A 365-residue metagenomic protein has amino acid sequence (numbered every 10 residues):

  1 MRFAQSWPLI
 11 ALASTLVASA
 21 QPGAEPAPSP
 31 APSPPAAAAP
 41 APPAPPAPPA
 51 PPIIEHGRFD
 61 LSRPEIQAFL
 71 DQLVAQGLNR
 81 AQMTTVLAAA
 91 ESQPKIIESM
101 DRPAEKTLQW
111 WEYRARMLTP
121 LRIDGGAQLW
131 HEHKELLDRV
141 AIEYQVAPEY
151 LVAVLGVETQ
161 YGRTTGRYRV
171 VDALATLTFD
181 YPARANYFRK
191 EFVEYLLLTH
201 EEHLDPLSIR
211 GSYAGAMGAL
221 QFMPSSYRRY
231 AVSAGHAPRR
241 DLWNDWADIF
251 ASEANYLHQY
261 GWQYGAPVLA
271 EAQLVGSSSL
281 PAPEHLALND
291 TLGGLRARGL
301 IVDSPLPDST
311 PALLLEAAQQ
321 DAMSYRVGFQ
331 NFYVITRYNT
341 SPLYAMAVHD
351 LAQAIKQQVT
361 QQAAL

Functional and structural regions predicted by a protein language model:
M1-P22: Sec-dependent N-terminal signal peptides
L16-P64, R80-T84, T360-L365: Compositionally biased, proline/threonine/alanine/serine-rich low-complexity intrinsically disordered stretches
P48-D71, G77-H131: N-terminal export signals and maturation junctions of secreted/periplasmic proteins
L70-V74, D138, A254, Y333: Amphipathic alpha-helical segments within well-ordered protein domains
L78-L87, A147-A153, P206-G211, P238-D241 (+2 more regions): Surface-exposed patches in mature extracellular/periplasmic domains of secreted proteins
L108-A254, H258: Acidic/His-rich structured neighborhood in mature extracellular/periplasmic domains
G235-T291: Ligand-binding pocket segment of bilobal, Venus flytrap-like solute-binding proteins
A272-L365: C-terminal soluble interaction/assembly domains
